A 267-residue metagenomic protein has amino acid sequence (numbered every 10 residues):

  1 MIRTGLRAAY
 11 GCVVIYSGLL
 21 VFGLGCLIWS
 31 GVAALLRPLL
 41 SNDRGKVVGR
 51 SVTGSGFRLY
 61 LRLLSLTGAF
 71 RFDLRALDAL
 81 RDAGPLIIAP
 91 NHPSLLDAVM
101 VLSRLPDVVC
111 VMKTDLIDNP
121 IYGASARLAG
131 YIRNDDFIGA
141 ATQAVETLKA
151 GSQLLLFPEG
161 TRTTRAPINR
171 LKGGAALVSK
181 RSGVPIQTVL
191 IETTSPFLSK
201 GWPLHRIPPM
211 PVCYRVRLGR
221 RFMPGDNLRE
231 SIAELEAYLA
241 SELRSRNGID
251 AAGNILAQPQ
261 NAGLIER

Functional and structural regions predicted by a protein language model:
M1-L86: Membrane-anchoring hydrophobic helices of lipid-metabolizing enzymes
I2-G5, I138-R267: Non-catalytic C-terminal accessory region of glycerolipid acyltransferases and related lyso-lipid remodeling enzymes
A34-R58, L66-T67, D82-D136: Catalytic core of membrane glycerolipid acyltransferases/transacylases, capturing the structured, soluble-facing
L64-S65, A126, T147, S179: A generic structural signal for well-ordered alpha-helical segments
T67-R75, D135-I138, L198-G201: Short gly/ser/thr-rich secondary-structure transition/capping motifs
F70, Y131, V184: Short glycine/serine/threonine/alanine-rich loop segments
R75, M112-K113, N134-D135, P158 (+1 more regions): Thr-Gly-centered strand-to-loop micro-motif
R75-N91, I121, Q143-E146, C213 (+1 more regions): Alpha-helical membrane-embedding segments and immediately adjacent membrane-interface amphipathic helices
